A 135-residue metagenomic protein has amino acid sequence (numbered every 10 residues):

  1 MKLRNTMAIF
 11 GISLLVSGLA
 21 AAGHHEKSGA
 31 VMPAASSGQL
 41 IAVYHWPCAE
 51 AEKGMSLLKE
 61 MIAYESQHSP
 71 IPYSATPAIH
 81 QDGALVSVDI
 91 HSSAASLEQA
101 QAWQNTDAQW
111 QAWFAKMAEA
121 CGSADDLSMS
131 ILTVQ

Functional and structural regions predicted by a protein language model:
M1-F10: Bacterial N-terminal signal peptides that target proteins for export
I9-G18: Bacterial N-terminal signal peptides
G18-Q109, E119-Q135: Short S/T/G/P-rich N-terminal loop/turn motif that feeds into the first structured element of a domain
